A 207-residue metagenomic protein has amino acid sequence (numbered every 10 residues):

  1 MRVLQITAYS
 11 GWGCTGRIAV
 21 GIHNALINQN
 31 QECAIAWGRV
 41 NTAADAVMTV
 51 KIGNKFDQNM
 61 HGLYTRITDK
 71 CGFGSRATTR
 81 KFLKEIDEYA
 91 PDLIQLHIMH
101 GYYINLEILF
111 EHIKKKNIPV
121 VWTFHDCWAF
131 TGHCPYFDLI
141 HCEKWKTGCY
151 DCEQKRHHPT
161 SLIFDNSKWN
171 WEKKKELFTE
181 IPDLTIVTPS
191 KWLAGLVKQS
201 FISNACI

Functional and structural regions predicted by a protein language model:
M1-I207: Catalytic cores of nucleotide-sugar-dependent glycosyltransferases that transfer UDP/GDP/TDP-activated
